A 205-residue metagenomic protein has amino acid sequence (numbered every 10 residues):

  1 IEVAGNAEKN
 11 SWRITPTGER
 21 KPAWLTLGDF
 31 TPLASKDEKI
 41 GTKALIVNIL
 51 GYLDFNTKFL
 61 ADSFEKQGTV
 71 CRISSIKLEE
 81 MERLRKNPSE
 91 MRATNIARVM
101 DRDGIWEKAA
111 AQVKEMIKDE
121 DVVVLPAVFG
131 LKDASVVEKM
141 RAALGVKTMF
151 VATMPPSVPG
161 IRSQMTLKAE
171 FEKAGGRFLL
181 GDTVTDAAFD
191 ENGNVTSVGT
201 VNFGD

Functional and structural regions predicted by a protein language model:
I1-K9, P155-R162, G176, D190 (+1 more regions): Long alpha-helical, hydrophobic tracts
I1-P16, V70-S75, D121-V122, G145-T148: A short alpha-helix-loop-beta-strand transition element characteristic of N-terminal alpha/beta dinucleotide-binding
I1-Y52, T57-F64: Dinucleotide-binding Rossmann-like beta1-alpha1 core, especially the glycine-rich loop that anchors the ADP
P22-A34, T69-S75, E79, G104-K108: A short, well-structured beta->alpha microelement
L33-I40, K114-K118, R141, N192 (+1 more regions): Solvent-exposed alpha-helices and their adjacent loops that cap or buttress functional pockets in soluble metabolic
F55, F59-Q67, N95-V123, V128-D186: Helical element adjacent to the flavin cofactor pocket in flavoenzyme catalytic cores
S74-R92, M154-S157, V184-A187: Short connector loops at secondary-structure junctions
A187-G204: Conserved beta-strand-loop-beta-strand element in the redox core of flavoprotein oxidoreductases
